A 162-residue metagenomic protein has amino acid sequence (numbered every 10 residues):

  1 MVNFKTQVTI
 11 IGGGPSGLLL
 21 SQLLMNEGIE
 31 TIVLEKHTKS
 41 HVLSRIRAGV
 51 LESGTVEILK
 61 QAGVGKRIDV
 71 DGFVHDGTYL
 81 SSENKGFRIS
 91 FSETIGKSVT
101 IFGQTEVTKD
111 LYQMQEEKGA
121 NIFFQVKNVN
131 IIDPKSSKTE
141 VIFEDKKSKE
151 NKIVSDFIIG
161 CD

Functional and structural regions predicted by a protein language model:
V2-S16: Beta1/beta-strand and adjacent pyrophosphate-binding region of the FAD-binding site in flavoprotein oxidoreductases
F4-T6, K147-F157: Core beta-strand elements of the Rossmann-like FAD/NAD(P) dinucleotide-binding domain in flavoenzyme oxidoreductases
I11, I153-D162: Short hydrophobic core segments
I11, L23-R47: Glycine-rich FAD pyrophosphate-binding loop
S44-A48, E52-K118, I132-K135: Active-site-adjacent segment of FAD-dependent monooxygenases/related oxidoreductases
F124-T139: A conserved short coil-to-beta-strand element within the FAD-binding core of flavoproteins
